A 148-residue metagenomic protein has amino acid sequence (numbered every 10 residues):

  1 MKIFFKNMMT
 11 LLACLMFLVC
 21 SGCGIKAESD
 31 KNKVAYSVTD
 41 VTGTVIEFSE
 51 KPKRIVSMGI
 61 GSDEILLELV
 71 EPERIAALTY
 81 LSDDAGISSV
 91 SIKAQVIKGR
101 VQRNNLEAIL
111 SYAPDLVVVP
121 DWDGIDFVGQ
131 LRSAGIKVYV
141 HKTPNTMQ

Functional and structural regions predicted by a protein language model:
M1-L11: Bacterial N-terminal signal peptides that target proteins for export
N7, G22-D63: Bacterial Sec-exported substrate-binding components of ABC uptake systems
T10-C20: Bacterial N-terminal signal peptides
I25, V34-A35, V45, L116 (+1 more regions): Extracytoplasmic substrate-binding proteins
E28-S29, E47, E107, S111 (+2 more regions): Replace "anionic and nucleotidyl ligands
N32, L69-E71, R132: Short, structurally constrained coil/turn elements that cap an alpha-helix or connect an alpha-helix to the following
S57-Y112, L116-D121, F127: A short, structured surface patch at a secondary-structure boundary
